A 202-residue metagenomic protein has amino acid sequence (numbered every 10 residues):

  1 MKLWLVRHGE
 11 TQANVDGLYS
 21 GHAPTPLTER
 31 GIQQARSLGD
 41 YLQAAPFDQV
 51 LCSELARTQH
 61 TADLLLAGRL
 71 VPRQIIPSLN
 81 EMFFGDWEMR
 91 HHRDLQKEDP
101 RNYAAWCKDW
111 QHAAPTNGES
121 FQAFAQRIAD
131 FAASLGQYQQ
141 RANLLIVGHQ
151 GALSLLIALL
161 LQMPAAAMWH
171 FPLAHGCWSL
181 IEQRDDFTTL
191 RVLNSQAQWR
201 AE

Functional and structural regions predicted by a protein language model:
L3, A142-G148: Generic beta-sheet signal
W4, E10-L64, P115-A129: Loop-to-helix element that buttresses phosphate recognition and phosphoryl-transfer chemistry
W4, Q74-I76, R191: General small-molecule cofactor/ligand-binding pocket signal
G9, Q150: Active-site metal-binding loops of divalent metal-dependent hydrolases
V15-L18, R101-P115: Short, basic/glycine-rich phosphate-binding loops at helix/coil junctions that contact nucleotide phosphates
S37-R101: Phosphate-coordination/substrate-recognition cap region in phosphate-metabolizing enzymes
Y41, M82-D94, Q137-N143, A158-E202: Acidic, low-complexity terminal tails and accessory targeting/binding regions of phosphate-metabolizing enzymes
R57, A152-L153: Alpha-helix capping/helix-boundary segments
